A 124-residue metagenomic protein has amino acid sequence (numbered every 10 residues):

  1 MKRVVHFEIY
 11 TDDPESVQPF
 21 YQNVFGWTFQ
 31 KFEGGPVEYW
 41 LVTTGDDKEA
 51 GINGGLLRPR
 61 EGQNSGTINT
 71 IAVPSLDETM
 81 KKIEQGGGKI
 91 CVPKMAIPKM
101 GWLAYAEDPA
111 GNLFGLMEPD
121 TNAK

Functional and structural regions predicted by a protein language model:
M1, E8-G51: Core segments of cupin and vicinal oxygen chelate
M1-Q18, G66-I71, P119-K124: N-terminal beta-strand motif that seeds the catalytic metal site of vicinal oxygen chelate
V4, G51-G54, G66-I68, G101: Structural motif
I9, Q30-E33, M80-K81, Q85-K124: Vicinal oxygen chelate
W40-T44, L56, I71, A106: Short beta-strand element of the conserved SAM-dependent methyltransferase core
G54-L56, F114-G115: Conserved beta-strand in the GNAT
L56-P59, P119-D120: Acetyl-CoA-dependent GNAT
Q63-G88: Mid-chain, well-packed structural core segment of small domains
